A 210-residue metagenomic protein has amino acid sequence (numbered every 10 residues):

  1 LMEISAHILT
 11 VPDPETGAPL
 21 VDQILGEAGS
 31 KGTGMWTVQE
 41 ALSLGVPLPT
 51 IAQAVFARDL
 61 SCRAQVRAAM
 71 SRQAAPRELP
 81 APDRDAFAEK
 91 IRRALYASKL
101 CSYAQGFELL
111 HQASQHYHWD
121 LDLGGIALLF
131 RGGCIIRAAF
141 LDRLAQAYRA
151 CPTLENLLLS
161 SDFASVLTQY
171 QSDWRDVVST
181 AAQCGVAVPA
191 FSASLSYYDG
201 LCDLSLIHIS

Functional and structural regions predicted by a protein language model:
L1-A182, V188: C-terminal substrate-binding/catalytic lobe of Rossmann-fold NAD(P)-dependent dehydrogenases
F191-L201: Small/polar glycine-rich anion-binding or flexible loop at a beta-alpha turn
I207-I209: Conserved small/polar residues in nucleotide/adenosyl-binding loops
